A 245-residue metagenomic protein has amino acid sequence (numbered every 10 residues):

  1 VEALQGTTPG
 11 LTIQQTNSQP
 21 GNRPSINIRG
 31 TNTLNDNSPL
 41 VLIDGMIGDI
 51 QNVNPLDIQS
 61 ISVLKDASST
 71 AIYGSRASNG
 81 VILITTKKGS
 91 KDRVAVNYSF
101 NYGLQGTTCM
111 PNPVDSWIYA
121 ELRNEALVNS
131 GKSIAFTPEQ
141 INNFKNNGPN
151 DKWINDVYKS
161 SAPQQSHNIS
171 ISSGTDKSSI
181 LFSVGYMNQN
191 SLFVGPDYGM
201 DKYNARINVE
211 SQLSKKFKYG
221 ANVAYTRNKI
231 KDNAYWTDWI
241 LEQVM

Functional and structural regions predicted by a protein language model:
V1-R206, L213-G220: Short, small/polar-rich motifs associated with maturation and membrane association, primarily at protein termini
T107-V114, V194-P196, G220-M245: Outer-membrane beta-barrel and related beta-rich outer-membrane complex signature in Gram-negative bacteria
